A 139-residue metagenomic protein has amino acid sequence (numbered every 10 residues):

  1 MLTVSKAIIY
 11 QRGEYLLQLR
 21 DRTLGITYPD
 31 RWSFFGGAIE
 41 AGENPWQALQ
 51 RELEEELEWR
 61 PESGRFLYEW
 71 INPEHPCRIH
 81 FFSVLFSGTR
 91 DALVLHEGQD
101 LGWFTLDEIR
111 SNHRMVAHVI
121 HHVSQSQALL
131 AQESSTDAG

Functional and structural regions predicted by a protein language model:
M1-L17, F35: Conserved N-terminal beta-strand and adjoining loop/helix that marks the start of the Nudix/MutT-like hydrolase domain
T3-S5, G13, C77-H80, Q99: Change "...and in nucleic-acid phosphodiester-cleaving endonucleases..." to "...and in nucleic-acid processing enzymes
Y10-Y15, R22-L24, E40, H75 (+1 more regions): Short, charged/polar surface micro-motifs in flexible loops or helix N-caps
E14, D21-T23, R51-E55, W59 (+1 more regions): Recognition helices and adjacent regulatory flanks at domain boundaries
L24-D30: A conserved beta-turn-beta hairpin within the catalytic core of GNAT-like acetyltransferases that forms part
P29, V94-G139: Nudix hydrolase/Nudix homology domain
F34-L67: The catalytic Nudix box helix
R60, W70-A92, G102, D107-E108 (+1 more regions): Active-site-adjacent beta-strand/loop module that shapes the phosphate/pyrophosphate-binding cleft
